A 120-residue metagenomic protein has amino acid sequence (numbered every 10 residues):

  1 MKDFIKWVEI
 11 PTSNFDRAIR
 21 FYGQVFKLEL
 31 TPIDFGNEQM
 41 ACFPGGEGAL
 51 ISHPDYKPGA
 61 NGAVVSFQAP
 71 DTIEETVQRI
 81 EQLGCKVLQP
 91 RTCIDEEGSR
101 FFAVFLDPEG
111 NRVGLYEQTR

Functional and structural regions predicted by a protein language model:
M1-I19, A63-V65, Q118-R120: N-terminal beta-strand motif that seeds the catalytic metal site of vicinal oxygen chelate
D3, I10, T31, E81-R120: Vicinal oxygen chelate
V8-C42: N-terminal first-folded block
R17, T72-V77: Short, conserved charged micro-motifs
A18-Y22, I80, G110: Conserved active-site tyrosine of GNAT-family acetyltransferases
L28-G62, R112-E117: Conserved short beta-strand elements that form part of the metal-binding/catalytic scaffold of enzyme active sites
Q39-A41, A63-V65, G98-A103: Short beta-strand micro-motifs in enzyme catalytic cores
A60, F67-A69, F105: Domain-length accessory/inserted modules outside core catalytic folds
